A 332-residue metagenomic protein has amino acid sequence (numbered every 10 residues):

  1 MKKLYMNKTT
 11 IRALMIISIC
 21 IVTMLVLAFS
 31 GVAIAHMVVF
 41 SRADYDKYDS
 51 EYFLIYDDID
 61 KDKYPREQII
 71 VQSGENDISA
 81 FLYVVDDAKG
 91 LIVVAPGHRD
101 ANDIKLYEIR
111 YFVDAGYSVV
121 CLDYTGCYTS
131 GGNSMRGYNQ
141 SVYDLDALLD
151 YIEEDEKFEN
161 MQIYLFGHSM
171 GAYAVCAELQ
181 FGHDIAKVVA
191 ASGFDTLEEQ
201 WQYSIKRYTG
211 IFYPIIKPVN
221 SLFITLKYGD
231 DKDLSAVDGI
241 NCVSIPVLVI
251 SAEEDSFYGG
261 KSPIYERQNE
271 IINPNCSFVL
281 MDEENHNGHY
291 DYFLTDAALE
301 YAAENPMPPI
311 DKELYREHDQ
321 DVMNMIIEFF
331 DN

Functional and structural regions predicted by a protein language model:
T23-Q72, F81, A302-E304: An N-terminal hydrophobic leader/cap segment in hydrolases
H98-Y111, Y124, K261: The serine-hydrolase catalytic nucleophile loop
I109-G131: Conserved alpha/beta-hydrolase
M135-E156: Alpha/beta-hydrolase active-site loop
A177-G229: Hydrolase active-site cap/lid region
C242-S244, V249-A252: Short beta-strand/loop motif that positions the catalytic acidic residue of the alpha/beta-hydrolase fold
S256-I264: Conserved alpha/beta-hydrolase "acid-adjacent" motif
P274-N332: C-terminal catalytic histidine-bearing segment of alpha/beta-hydrolase fold enzymes
